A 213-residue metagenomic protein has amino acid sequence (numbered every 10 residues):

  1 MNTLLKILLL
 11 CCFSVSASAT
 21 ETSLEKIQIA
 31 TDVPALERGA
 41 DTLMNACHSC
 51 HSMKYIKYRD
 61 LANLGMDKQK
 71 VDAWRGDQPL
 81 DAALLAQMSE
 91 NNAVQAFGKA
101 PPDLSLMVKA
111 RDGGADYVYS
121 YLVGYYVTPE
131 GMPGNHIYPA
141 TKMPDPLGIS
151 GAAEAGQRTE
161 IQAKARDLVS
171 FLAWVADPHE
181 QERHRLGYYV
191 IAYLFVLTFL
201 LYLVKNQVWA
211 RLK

Functional and structural regions predicted by a protein language model:
N2-L10: Sec-dependent signal peptide recognition, specifically the positively charged N-region followed immediately by
L10-A19: Hydrophobic h-region of N-terminal signal peptides that target proteins for export in Gram-negative bacteria
A19-D41, S52-N63, K70-V71, A176-R185: Electrostatic cytochrome c docking/interface patches
I29, Y55-G114, M132-A155: Gly/Gly-Pro-rich "capping" loops immediately C-terminal to redox-active cysteine motifs in periplasmic/lumenal
T31-M53, L168, Y189-A192, L197: Sequence/structural segment immediately N-terminal to covalent heme-attachment motifs in c-type and related
D41-M53, A100-K109, Y117-S120, D167-S170: C-type cytochrome heme c attachment motif
M143-D177: Extended, hydrophilic extramembrane loops/domains of integral membrane proteins
R183-L186, F195-K213: Juxtamembrane interface at the cytosolic side of transmembrane helices
